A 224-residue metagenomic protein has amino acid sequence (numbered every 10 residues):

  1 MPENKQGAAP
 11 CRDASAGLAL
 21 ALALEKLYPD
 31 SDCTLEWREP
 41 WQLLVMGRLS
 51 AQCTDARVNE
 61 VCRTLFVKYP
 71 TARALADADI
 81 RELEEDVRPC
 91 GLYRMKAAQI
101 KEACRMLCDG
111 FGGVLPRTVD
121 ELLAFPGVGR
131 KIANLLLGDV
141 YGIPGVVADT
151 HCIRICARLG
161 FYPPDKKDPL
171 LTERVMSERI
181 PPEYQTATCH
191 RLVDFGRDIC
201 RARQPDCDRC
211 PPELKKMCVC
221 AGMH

Functional and structural regions predicted by a protein language model:
P2-H224: Catalytic cores of DNA base-excision repair glycosylases
